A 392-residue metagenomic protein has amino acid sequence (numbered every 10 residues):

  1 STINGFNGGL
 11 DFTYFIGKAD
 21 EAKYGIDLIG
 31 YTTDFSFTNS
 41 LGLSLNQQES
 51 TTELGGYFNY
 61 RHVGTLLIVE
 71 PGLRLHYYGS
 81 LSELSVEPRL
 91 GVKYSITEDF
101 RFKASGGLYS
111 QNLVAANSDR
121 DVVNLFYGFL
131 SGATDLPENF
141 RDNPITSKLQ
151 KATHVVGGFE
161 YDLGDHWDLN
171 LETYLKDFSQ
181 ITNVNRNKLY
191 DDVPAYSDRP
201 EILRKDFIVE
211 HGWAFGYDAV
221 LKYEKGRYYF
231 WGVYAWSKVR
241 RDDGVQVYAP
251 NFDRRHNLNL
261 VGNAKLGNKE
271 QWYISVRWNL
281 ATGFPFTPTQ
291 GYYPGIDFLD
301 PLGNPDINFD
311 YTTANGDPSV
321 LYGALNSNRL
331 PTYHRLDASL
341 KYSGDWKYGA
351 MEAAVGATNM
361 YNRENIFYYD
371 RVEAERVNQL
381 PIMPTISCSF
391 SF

Functional and structural regions predicted by a protein language model:
S1-S82, N170, E224, W231: Face-selective signature of the C-terminal outer-membrane beta-barrel domain
T2-F6, Q48-L54, L84-V86, K151-V155 (+4 more regions): Residues that define the transmembrane beta-barrel architecture of outer-membrane proteins
G5-D11, E49, E53-Y57, K148 (+3 more regions): Outer membrane beta-barrel strand-and-loop segments of large Gram-negative receptors, especially TonB-dependent
G8-Y14, G56-H62, L90-Y94, G157-Y161 (+7 more regions): Residues on the lipid-exposed face of transmembrane beta-strands in outer-membrane beta-barrel proteins
Y24-G30, P71-L75, A104-L108, N117 (+4 more regions): Transmembrane beta-barrel strands of outer-membrane/channel proteins
Y109-N170, L175-F178, S197-D218, K222-E224 (+1 more regions): Outer-membrane beta-barrel signature, preferentially recognizing the C-terminal barrel domain of Gram-negative
L175-D177, P194-P285: Gram-negative outer-membrane beta-barrel transporters
N279-D317, R329-D337, K341-F392: C-terminal beta-signal and adjacent terminal beta-strands/loops of Gram-negative outer-membrane beta-barrel proteins
